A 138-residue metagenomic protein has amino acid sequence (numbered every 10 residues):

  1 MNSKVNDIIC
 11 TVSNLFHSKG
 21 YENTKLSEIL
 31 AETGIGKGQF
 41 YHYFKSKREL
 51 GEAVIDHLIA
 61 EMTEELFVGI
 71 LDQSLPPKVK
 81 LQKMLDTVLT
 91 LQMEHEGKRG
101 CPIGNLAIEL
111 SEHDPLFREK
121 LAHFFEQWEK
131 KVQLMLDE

Functional and structural regions predicted by a protein language model:
K4-V12, I29, V54-L58, M62 (+1 more regions): Generic hydrophobic, amphipathic alpha-helix propensity
D7, N14-E49, A53: Helix-turn-helix
S18-E22, Q73, R99: Short coil/turn segments at alpha/beta junctions that flank glycine-rich nucleotide-binding fingerprints
L26, K47, G51, L81 (+3 more regions): A general structural signal for well-ordered alpha-helical segments in protein cores
A53, V68-K98: Hydrophobic alpha-helical connector segments
H95-L116: Amphipathic alpha-helical segments used for helix-helix packing
G97, C101, K120, M135-E138: A surface-exposed regulatory interaction patch that couples sensing to output across bacterial transport/metabolic
H113-P115, F125-E138: Hydrophobic alpha-helical bundle segments that form small-molecule/ligand-binding pockets
